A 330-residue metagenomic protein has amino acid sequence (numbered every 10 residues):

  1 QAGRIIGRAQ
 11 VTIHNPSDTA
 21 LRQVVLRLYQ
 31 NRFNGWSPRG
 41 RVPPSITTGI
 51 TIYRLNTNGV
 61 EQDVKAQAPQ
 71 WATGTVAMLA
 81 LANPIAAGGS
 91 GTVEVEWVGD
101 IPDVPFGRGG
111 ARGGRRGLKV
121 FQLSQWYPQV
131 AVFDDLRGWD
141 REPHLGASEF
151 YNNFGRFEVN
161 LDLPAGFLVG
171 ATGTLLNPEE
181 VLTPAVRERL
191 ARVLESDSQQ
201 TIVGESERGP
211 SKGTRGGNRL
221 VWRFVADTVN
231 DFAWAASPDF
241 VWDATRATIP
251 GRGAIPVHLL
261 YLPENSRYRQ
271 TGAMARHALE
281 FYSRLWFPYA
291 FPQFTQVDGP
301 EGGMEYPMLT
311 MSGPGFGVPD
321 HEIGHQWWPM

Functional and structural regions predicted by a protein language model:
Q1-G7: N-terminal, polar/Ser/Thr-rich
R8-T12, V25-R27, A80, T92-V98 (+2 more regions): Residues within well-ordered beta-strands of beta-sheet-rich folds
H14, P43-L118, R208-G217, V221-W222: A surface-exposed beta-strand-loop module
P16-D18, Y29-N31, V60, P84 (+4 more regions): Solvent-exposed coil/turn segments that connect beta secondary-structure elements in extracytoplasmic/periplasmic
L21-D63, L123, D162-F167: Solvent-exposed beta-hairpin/edge-strand motifs
W36-I46, V98-N153, F157, P178: Glycine/proline-rich low-complexity spacer/linker segments in large multi-domain proteins
V130-W139, L145-D320: Hydrophobic helix-coil surface modules that form long, contiguous segments used for peptide/substrate interaction
I323-M330: Catalytic Zn2+-binding segment of zinc metalloproteases
